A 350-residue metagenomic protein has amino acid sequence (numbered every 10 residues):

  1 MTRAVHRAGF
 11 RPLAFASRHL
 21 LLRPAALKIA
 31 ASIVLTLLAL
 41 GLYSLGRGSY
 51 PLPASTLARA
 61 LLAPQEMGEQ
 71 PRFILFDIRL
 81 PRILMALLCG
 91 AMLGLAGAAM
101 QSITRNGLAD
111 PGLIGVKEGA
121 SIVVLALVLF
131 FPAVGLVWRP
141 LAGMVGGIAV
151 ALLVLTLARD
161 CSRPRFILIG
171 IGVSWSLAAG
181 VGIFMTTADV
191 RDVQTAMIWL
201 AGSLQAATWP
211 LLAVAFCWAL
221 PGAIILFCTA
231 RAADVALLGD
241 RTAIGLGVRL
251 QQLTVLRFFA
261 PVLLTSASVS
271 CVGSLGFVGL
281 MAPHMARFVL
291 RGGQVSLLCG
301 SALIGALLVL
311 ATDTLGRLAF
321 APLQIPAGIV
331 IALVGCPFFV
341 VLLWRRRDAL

Functional and structural regions predicted by a protein language model:
T2-L350: Alpha-helical transmembrane segments in inner-membrane proteins
